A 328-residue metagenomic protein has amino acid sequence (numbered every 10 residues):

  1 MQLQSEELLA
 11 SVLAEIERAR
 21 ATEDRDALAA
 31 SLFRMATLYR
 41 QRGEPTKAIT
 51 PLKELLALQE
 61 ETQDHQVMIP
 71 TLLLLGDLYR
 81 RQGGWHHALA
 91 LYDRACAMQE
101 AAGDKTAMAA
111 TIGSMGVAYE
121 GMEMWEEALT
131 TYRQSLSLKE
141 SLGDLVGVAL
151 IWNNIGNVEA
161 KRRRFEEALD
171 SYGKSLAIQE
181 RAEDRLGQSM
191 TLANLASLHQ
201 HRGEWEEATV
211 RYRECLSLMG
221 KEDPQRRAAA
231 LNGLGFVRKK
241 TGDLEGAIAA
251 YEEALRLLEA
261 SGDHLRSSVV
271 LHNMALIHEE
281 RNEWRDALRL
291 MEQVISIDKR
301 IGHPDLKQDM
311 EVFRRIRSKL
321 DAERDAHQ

Functional and structural regions predicted by a protein language model:
A21-D24, E60-D64, M98-D104, L138-D144 (+4 more regions): Short coil/turn linkers that connect adjacent helices within long alpha-helical scaffolds, especially alpha-solenoid
A27-Q41, Q66-R81, T106-G121, V146-K161 (+4 more regions): Conserved alpha-helical positions within TPR/SEL1-like repeat arrays
A275, E280, R314-Q328: Alpha-helical linker/edge segments of TPR/alpha-solenoid repeat scaffolds and analogous pre-/post-domain helices
